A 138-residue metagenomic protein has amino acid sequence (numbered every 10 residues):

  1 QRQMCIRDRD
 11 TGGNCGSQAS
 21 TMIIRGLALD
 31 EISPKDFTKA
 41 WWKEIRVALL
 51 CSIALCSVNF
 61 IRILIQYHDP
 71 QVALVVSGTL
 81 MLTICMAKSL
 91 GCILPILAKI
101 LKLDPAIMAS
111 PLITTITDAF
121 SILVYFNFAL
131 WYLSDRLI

Functional and structural regions predicted by a protein language model:
R2-I6: Short, small-residue-biased leader/transition segments that mark boundaries at the very start of proteins
N14, G26-D30, S52, L64 (+3 more regions): Conserved, well-folded catalytic cores of nucleic-acid-processing and energy-transducing macromolecular machines
C15-A40, L90-I113, I138: Juxtamembrane helix-loop transition segments at the membrane interface in multi-pass membrane proteins
F37-L49: Interfacial transmembrane-helix starts/ends
S57-Y67: Short membrane-interface helical motifs at transmembrane helix boundaries in multi-pass membrane transporters
P70-Q71: Hydrophobic packing and interface segments
F126-I138: Juxtamembrane boundary at the C-terminal end of a transmembrane helix
